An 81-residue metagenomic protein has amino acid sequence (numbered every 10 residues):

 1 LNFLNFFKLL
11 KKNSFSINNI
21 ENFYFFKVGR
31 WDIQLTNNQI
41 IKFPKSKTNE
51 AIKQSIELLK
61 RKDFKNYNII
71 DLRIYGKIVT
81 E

Functional and structural regions predicted by a protein language model:
L1-E81: Charged, solvent-exposed interaction patches on well-folded alpha/beta domains that mediate macromolecular contacts
